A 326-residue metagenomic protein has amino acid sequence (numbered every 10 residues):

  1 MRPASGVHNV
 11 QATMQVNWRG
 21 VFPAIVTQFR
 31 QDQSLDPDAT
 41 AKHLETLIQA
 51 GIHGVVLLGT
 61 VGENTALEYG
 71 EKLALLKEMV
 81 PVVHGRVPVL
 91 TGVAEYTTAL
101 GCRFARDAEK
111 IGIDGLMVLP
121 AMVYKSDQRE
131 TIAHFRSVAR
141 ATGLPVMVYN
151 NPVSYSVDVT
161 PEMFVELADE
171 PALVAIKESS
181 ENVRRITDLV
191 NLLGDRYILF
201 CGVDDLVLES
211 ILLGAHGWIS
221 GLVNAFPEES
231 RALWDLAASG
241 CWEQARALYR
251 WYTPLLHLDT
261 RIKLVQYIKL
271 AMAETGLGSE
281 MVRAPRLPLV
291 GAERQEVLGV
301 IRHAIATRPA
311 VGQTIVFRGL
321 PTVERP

Functional and structural regions predicted by a protein language model:
M1-Q11, P321-P326: N-terminal amphipathic/basic-hydrophobic helices that include classical n-h-c signal peptides and signal-anchor
Q11-P23, Q28-S156: Active-site beta->alpha loop and helix N-cap motifs at the rims of alpha/beta catalytic domains
T13-N17, D188, Y197, M272: Catalytic cores of TIM-barrel enzymes
W18, T40, K72, L76 (+7 more regions): A general structural signal for well-ordered alpha-helical segments in protein cores
P37, A41-L44, P161, R294-I301: Short, amphipathic alpha-helical "lid/cap" segments that border enzyme active or binding sites
A50, A74, E78-V83, D107 (+9 more regions): Alpha-helical structural signal in soluble globular domains
R140, P152-I262: Catalytic alpha/beta core domains of metabolic enzymes, predominantly
L208-P321, P326: Structured C-terminal cap/extension of enzyme domains
